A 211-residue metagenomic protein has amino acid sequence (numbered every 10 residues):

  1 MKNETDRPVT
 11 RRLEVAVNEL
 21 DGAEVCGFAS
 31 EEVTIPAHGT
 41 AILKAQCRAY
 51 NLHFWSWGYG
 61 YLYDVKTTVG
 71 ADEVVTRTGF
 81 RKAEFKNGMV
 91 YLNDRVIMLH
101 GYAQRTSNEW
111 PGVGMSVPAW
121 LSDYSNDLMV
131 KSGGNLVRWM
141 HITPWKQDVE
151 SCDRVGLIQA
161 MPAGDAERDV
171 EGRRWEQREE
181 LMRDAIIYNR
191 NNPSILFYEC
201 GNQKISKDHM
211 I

Functional and structural regions predicted by a protein language model:
M1-Q159, L181-M182, L196-F197, I211: Secreted/periplasmic carbohydrate-active enzymes, especially glycoside hydrolases
E19, P162, Q203: Acidic-residue sensor for enzyme active/binding pockets
R154, E171-I211: Active-site neighborhood of glycoside hydrolase catalytic domains
A163-R168: Short, acidic/turn-prone active-site loops that include or flank metal/cofactor- and phosphate-binding residues
